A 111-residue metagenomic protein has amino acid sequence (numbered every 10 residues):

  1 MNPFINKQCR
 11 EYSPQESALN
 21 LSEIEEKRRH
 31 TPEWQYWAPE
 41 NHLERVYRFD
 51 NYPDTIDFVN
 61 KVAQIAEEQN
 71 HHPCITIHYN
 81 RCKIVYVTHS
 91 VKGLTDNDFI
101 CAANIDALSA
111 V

Functional and structural regions predicted by a protein language model:
M1-V111: Charge-rich alpha-helical segments
